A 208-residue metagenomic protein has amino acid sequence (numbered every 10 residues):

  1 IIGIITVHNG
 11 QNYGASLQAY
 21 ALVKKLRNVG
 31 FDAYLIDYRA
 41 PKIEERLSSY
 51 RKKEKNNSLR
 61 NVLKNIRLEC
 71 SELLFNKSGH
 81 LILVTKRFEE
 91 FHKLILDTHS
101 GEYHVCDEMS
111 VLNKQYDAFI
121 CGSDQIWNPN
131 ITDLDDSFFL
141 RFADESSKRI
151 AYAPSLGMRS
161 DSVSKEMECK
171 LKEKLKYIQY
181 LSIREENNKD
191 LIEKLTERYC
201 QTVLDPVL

Functional and structural regions predicted by a protein language model:
I2-Y13, L17-E173: Aromatic- and Gly/Pro-rich donor/ligand-binding loops that form nucleotide- or phosphate-bearing donor binding pockets
Y20, E185-E186: Alpha-helix N-cap/helix-start capping motif
A40-P41, P206-L208: Glycine-rich beta-alpha junction loops
S123, E185, L204: Residues that line or immediately flank small-molecule/substrate-binding pockets and catalytic motifs
I126, N187-N188: Alpha-helix capping/helix-boundary segments
I178-E185: A short beta-strand/loop micro-motif in the catalytic core of glycosyltransferases that engages the nucleotide-sugar
K189-V207: Helix-loop-beta element that forms the nucleotide-linked donor phosphate-binding surface in glycosyltransferases
